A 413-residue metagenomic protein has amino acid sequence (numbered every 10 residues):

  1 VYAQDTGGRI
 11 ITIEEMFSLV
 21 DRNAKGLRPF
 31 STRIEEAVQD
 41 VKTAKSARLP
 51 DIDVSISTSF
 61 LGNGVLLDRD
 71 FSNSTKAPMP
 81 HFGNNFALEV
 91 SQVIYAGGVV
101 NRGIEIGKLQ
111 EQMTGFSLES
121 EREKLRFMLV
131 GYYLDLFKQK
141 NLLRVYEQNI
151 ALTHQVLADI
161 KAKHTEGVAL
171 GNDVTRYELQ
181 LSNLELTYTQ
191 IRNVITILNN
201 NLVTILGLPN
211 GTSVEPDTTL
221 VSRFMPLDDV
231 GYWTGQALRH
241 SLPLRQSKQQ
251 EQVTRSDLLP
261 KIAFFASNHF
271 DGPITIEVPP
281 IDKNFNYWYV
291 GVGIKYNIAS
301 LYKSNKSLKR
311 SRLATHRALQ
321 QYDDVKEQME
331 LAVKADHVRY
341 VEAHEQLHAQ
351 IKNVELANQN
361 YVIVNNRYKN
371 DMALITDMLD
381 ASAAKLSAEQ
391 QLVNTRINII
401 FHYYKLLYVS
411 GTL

Functional and structural regions predicted by a protein language model:
A3-D53, S57, N210-Q252, N297-I298 (+1 more regions): Bacterial Sec-pathway N-terminal export signals of envelope proteins
Q4-R9, S55-Q92, D217-L227, F265-K303: Small/polar, glycine/serine/threonine/aspartate-rich low-complexity segments that form flexible
I11-E15, Q39, E121-L238, R339 (+3 more regions): Periplasmic alpha-helical coiled-coil/stalk elements that build and connect Gram-negative outer-membrane
M16, N23, F30, V93 (+24 more regions): Amphipathic alpha-helical coiled-coil segments and their boundaries
F17, A87-E89, Y133, Q250 (+2 more regions): Membrane-embedded beta-strand positions in outer-membrane beta-barrel channels/transporters
R28-T32, K45-S46, P80, I94-R122 (+6 more regions): Sec/SRP-type N-terminal targeting helices
N183-L208, V354-T412: Short segments within alpha-helical structural elements
